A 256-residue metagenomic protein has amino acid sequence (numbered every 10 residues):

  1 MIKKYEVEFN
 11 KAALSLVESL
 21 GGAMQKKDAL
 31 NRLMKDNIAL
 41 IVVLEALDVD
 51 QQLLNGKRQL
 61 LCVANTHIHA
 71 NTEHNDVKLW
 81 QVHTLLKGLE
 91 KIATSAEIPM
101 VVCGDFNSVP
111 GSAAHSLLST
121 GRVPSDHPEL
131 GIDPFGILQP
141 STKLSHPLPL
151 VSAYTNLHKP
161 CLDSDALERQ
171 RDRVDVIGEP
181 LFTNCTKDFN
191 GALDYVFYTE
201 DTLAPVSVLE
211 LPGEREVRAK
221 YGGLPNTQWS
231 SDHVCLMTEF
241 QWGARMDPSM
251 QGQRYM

Functional and structural regions predicted by a protein language model:
M1-H69, P147, V196, E210-L211: Structured beta-strand-rich core segments of catalytic domains in phosphoester-bond hydrolases
M1-I2, V42-L47, D188-P205, F240-Q241: Conserved beta strand-loop-helix elements of the APE1-like EEP
V17-L33, D50-N55, G131-H146, N156-S164 (+1 more regions): Eukaryotic N-terminal low-complexity, Ser/Thr- and Lys/Arg-rich leader segments that predominantly function as
Q25-R32, P180-C185, G222-T227: Short, P/G- and charge-enriched loop/turn segments at secondary-structure junctions
I68, G104-F106, V234: Active-site metal-binding loops of divalent metal-dependent hydrolases
E73-L203: Metal-dependent phosphoesterases centered on the DNase I-like endonuclease/exonuclease/phosphatase
V102, P124, K220-M256: Surface polyanion/phosphate-binding segment centered on an Asp-His-Pro turn
E168-R173, S207-E216: Acidic, Ser/Thr/Pro-rich beta/coil linker or hinge segments at domain junctions
